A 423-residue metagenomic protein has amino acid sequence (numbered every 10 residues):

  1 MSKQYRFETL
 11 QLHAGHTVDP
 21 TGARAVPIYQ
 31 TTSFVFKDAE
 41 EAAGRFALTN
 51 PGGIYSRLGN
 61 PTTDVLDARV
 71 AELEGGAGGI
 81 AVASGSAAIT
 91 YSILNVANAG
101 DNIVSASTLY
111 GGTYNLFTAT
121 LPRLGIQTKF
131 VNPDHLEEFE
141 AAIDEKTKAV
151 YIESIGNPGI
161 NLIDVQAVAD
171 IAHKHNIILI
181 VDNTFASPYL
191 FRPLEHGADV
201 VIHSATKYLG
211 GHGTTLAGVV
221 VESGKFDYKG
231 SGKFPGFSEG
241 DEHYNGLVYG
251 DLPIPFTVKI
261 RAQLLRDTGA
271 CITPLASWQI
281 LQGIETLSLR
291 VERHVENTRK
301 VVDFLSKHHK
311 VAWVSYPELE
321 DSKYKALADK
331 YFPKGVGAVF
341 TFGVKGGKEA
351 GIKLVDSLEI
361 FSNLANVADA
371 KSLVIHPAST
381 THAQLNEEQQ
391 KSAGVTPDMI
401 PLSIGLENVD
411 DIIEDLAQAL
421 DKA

Functional and structural regions predicted by a protein language model:
S2, Q11-T17, I80-K307: Conserved PLP-enzyme active-site core in the AAT-like
S2-N60, A68-R69: N-terminal "arm"/small-domain region of PLP-dependent enzymes with the aminotransferase-like
D38-A87, G112-T120: Conserved N-terminal alpha-helix of the aminotransferase class I/II PLP-enzyme fold
T118, Q127, E145, R290 (+2 more regions): PLP-dependent enzyme catalytic core of the Aspartate aminotransferase-like
V150, G218-V220, V314, F340 (+1 more regions): Well-ordered beta-strand positions enriched in small/hydrophobic/aromatic, beta-favoring residues
V221, T341-G343, S403-G405: Short hydrophobic/aromatic beta-strand micro-patches that form the beta-sheet surface supporting nucleotide- or nucleic
T268-C271, S277, Q282, T286 (+4 more regions): Conserved small-domain helix->loop->beta segment predominantly found in fold-type I
